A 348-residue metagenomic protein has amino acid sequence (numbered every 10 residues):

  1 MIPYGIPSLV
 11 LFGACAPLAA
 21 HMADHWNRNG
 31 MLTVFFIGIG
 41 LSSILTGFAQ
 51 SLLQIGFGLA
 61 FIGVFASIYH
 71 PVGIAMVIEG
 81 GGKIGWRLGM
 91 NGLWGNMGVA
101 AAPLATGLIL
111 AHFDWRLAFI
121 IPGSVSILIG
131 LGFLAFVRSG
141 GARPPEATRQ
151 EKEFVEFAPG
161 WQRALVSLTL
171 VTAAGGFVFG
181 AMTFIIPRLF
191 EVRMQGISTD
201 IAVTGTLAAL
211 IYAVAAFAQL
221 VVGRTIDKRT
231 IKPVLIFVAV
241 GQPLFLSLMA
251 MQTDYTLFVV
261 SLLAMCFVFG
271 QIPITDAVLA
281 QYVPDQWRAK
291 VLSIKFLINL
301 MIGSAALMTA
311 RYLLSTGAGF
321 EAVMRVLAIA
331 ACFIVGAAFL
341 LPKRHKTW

Functional and structural regions predicted by a protein language model:
I6-A20, A209-V221: Central cavity-lining transmembrane alpha-helices of secondary-active solute carriers, predominantly the Major
G13-Q50, I226-R229: Conserved MFS/SLC helix-loop-helix module at the cytosolic interface between two early adjacent transmembrane helices
M22-A23, L108-F113, F190-E191, T225-I226 (+1 more regions): Interfacial helix-cap and linker-helix signal at transmembrane-aqueous boundaries of multi-pass secondary transporters
G58-G95: Cytoplasmic helix-loop-helix junction between adjacent transmembrane helices in 12-TM secondary transporters
L117-A135, A322-F339: Symmetry-related core transmembrane helices of the 12-TM Major Facilitator Superfamily/SLC fold
R163-A216: Extracytoplasmic gate region of multi-pass secondary transporters
R229-T275: C-terminal transmembrane helical hairpin of 12-TM major facilitator-type secondary transporters
Y282, Q286-G317: A late C-terminal transmembrane helix in Major Facilitator Superfamily
